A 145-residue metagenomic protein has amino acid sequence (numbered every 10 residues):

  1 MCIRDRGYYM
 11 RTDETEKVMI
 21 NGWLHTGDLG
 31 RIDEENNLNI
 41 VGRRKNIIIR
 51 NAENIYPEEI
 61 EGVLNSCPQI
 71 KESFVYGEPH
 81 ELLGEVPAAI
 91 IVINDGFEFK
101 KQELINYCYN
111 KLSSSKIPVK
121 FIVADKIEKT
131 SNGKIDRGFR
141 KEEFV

Functional and structural regions predicted by a protein language model:
M1-I3: Short, small-residue-biased leader/transition segments that mark boundaries at the very start of proteins
R6-G7, E14-K17, L29-K116, K126: AMP-binding/adenylate-forming catalytic core of the ANL superfamily
G22: FAD-site-proximal beta/loop scaffold in flavoenzymes
D28, R137: Active-site-proximal glycine-rich helix-loop-beta segment
F121-A124: General small-molecule cofactor/ligand-binding pocket signal
E142-V145: Acidic/polar alpha-helix N-cap and adjacent early helical turns within long charge-rich amphipathic helices/linkers
